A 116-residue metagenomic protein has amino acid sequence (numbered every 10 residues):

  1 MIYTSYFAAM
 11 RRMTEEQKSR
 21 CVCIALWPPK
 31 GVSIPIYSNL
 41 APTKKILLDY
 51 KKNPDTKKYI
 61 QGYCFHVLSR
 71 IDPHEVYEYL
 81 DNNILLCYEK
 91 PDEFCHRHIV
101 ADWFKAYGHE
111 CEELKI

Functional and structural regions predicted by a protein language model:
M1-I116: Residues lining hydrophobic/aromatic ligand-binding pockets adjacent to catalytic sites
